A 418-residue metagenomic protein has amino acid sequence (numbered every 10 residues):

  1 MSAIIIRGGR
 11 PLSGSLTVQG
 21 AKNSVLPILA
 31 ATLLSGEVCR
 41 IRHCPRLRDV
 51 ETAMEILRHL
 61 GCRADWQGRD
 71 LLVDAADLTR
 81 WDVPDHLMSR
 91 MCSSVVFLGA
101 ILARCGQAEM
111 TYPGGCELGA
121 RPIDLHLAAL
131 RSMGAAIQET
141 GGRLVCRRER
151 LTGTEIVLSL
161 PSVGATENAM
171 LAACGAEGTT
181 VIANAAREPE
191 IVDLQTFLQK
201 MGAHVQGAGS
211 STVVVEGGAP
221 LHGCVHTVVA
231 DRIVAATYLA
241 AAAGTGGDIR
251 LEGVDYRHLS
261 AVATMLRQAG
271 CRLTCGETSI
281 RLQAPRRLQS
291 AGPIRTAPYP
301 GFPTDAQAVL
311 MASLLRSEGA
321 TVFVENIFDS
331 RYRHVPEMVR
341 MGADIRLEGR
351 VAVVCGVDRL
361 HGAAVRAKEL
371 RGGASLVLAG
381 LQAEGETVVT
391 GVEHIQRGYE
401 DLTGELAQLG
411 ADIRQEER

Functional and structural regions predicted by a protein language model:
M1-R418: Short, structured segments at the rim of ligand-binding sites
